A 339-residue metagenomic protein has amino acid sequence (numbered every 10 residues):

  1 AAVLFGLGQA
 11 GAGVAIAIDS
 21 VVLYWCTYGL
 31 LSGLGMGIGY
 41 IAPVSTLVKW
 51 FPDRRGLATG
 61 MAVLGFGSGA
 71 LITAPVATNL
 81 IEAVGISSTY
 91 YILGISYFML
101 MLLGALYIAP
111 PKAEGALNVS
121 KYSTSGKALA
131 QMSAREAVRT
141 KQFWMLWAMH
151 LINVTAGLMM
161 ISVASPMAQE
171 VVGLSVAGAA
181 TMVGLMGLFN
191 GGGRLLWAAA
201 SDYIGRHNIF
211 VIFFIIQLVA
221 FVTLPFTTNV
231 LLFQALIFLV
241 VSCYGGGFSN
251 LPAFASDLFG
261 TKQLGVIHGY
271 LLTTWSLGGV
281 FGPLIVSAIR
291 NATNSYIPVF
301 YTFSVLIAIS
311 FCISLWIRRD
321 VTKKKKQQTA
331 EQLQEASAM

Functional and structural regions predicted by a protein language model:
L4-I18, I216-T228: C-terminal ends and interior cores of transmembrane alpha-helices in multi-pass membrane transporters/permeases
V21-G37, L232-G245: Hydrophobic core of transmembrane alpha-helices in multi-pass small-molecule transporters, especially MFS/SLC-type
G37-F51, A58-T59, G246-F259: Intracellular juxtamembrane helix-capping segments at the cytosolic ends of symmetry-related transmembrane helices
M61, A70, L258-T293: A late C-terminal transmembrane helix in Major Facilitator Superfamily
F66-A113: Helix-loop-helix hairpin linking two adjacent transmembrane segments in secondary transporters
I72-V84, A168-Q169, A200-S201, I285-N294: Interfacial helix-cap and linker-helix signal at transmembrane-aqueous boundaries of multi-pass secondary transporters
R135-A199, P252, G282: Extracytoplasmic gate region of multi-pass secondary transporters
A156-M159, G178-F254: C-terminal transmembrane helical hairpin of 12-TM major facilitator-type secondary transporters
